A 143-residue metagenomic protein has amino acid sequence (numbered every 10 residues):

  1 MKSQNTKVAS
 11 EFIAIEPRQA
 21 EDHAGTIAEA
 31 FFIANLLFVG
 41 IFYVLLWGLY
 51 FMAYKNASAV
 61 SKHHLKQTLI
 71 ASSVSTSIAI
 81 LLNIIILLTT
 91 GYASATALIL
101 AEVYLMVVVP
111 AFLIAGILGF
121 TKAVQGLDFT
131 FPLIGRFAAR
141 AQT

Functional and structural regions predicted by a protein language model:
K2-A71, L118-T143: Membrane-interface extramembranous regions at the lipid-water interface
A24-V44, T68-G116: Hydrophobic alpha-helical transmembrane segments in multi-pass membrane proteins
